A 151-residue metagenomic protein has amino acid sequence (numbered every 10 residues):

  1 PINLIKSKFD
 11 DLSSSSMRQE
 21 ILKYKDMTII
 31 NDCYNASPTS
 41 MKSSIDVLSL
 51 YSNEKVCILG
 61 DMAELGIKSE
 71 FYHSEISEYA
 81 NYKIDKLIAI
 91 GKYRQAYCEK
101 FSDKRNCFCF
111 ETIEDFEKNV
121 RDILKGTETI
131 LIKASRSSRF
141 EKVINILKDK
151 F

Functional and structural regions predicted by a protein language model:
P1-F151: ATP-dependent carboxylate-amine ligase
